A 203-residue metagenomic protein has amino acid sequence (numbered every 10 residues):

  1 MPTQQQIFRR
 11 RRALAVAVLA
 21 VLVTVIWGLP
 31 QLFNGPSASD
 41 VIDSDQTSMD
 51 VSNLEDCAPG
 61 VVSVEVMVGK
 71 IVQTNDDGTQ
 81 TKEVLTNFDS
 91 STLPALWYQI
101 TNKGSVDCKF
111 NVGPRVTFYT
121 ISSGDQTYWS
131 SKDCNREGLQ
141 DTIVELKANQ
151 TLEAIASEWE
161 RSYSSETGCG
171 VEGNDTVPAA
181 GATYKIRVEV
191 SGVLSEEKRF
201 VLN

Functional and structural regions predicted by a protein language model:
M1-T74: Membrane engagement elements in two modes
S44, P59, L85-L93, L146-L152: Solvent-exposed, conformationally flexible loop/turn segments
M49-D50, V112, S123-N203: Extended, well-structured beta-strand/loop surface patches that form recognition or cofactor-anchoring regions within
E65, A95-Q99, I155, K185-R187: Beta-strand secondary-structure signal
K70-A95, V106-N111, N174-D175: Short, solvent-exposed beta-strand/turn "edge" segments of beta-rich domains on protein surfaces
I100-G104: Asparagine-centered strand-capping/turn motif at beta-strand->loop junctions
R115-T117: Short, surface-exposed alpha-helix to beta-strand junction/turn motifs within ectodomains of secreted and cell-envelope
T120: Residues in well-ordered beta-strands of folded domains
